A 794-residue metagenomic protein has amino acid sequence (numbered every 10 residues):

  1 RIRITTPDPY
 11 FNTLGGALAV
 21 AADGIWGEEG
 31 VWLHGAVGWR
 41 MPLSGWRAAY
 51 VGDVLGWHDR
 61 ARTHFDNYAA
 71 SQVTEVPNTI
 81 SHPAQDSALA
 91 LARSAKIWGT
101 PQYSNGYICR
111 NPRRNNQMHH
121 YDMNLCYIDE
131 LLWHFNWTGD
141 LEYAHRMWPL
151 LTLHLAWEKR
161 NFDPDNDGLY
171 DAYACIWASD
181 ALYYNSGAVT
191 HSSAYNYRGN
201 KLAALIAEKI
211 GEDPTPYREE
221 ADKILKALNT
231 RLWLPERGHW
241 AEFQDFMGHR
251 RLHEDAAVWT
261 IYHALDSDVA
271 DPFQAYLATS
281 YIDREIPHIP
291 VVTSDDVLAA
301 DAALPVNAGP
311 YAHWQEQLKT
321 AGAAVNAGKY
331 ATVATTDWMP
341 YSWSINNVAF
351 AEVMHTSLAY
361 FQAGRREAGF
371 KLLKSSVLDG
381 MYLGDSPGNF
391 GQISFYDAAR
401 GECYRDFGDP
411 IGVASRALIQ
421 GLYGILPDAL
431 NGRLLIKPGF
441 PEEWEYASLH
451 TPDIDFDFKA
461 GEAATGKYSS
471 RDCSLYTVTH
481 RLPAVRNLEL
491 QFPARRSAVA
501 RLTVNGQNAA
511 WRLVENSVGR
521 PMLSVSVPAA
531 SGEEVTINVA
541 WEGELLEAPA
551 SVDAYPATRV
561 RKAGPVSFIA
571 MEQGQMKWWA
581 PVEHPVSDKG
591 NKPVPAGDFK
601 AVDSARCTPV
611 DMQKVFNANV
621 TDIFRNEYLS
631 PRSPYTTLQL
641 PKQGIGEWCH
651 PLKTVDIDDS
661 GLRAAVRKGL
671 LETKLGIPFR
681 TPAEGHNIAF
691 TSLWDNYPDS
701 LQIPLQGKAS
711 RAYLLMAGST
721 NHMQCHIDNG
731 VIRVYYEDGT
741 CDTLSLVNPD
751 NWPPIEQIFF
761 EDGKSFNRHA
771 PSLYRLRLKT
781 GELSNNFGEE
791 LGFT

Functional and structural regions predicted by a protein language model:
R1-R40, T63, N78-P83, A227 (+4 more regions): Low-complexity, Ser/Thr/Pro/Gly-enriched N-terminal "stalk/linker" regions
R1-W39, A70, T74, W133-N136 (+4 more regions): Acidic/polar, glycine-enriched structural segments that form the non-catalytic walls/loops of the carbohydrate-binding
G27-E28, L91-Q117, A172-V189, T332-D337 (+1 more regions): Acidic/His metal-coordination segments adjacent to aromatic residues that form catalytic metal sites in metalloenzymes
H34-V37, V76-H119, F135-D163, D180 (+2 more regions): Active-site lining segments of carbohydrate-active enzymes
M41-V73, H145-A156, Y183, G187-D222 (+2 more regions): Active-site core of glycosidic bond-cleaving carbohydrate-active enzymes
D140, T503-A509, M571-Q573, E737-D738: Short strand-turn-strand beta-turns centered on an Asx-Gly dipeptide
H355-S567: Non-catalytic C-terminal accessory modules of carbohydrate-active enzymes
P585-T794: N-terminal/edge-of-domain interface segments
